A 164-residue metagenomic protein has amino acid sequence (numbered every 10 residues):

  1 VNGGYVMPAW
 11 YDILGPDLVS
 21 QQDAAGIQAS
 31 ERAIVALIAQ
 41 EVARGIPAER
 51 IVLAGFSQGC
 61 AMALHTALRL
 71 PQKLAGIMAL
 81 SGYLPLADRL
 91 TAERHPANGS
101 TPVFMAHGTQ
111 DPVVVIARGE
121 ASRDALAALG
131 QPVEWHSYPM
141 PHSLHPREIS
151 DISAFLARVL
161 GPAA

Functional and structural regions predicted by a protein language model:
V1-N2, L84-R89, V113: A short beta-to-alpha transition loop/helix N-cap that caps and shapes the active-site region
V1-V52: Serine-hydrolase catalytic machinery in alpha/beta-hydrolase-like enzymes
V1-Y5, T91-A92, R147-S150: Short aromatic-enriched loop/helix-cap "lid" or pocket-rim segments at secondary-structure transitions that line
P47-N98: Primarily recognizes the serine-hydrolase "nucleophile elbow" in alpha/beta-hydrolase and SGNH/GDSL folds
E49, N98-V103, L129-P132: Short, proline-enriched alpha-helix->beta-strand connector loops that line the catalytic pocket of alpha/beta-hydrolase
V52, M78, P102-F104, E134-H136: A structural signal for isolated positions on well-ordered beta-strands in alpha/beta enzyme cores
F104-H107, D111: Short beta-strand/loop motif that positions the catalytic acidic residue of the alpha/beta-hydrolase fold
A117-A164: C-terminal catalytic histidine-bearing segment of alpha/beta-hydrolase fold enzymes
